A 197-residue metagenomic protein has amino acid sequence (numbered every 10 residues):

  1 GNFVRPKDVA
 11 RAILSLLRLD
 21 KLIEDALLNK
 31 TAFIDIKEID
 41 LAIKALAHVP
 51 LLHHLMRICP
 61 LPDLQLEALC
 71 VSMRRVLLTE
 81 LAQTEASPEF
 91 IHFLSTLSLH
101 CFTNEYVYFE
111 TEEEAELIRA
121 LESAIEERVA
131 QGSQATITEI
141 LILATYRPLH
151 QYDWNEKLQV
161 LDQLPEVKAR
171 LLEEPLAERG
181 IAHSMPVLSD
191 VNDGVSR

Functional and structural regions predicted by a protein language model:
G1-S196: N-terminal accessory segments
